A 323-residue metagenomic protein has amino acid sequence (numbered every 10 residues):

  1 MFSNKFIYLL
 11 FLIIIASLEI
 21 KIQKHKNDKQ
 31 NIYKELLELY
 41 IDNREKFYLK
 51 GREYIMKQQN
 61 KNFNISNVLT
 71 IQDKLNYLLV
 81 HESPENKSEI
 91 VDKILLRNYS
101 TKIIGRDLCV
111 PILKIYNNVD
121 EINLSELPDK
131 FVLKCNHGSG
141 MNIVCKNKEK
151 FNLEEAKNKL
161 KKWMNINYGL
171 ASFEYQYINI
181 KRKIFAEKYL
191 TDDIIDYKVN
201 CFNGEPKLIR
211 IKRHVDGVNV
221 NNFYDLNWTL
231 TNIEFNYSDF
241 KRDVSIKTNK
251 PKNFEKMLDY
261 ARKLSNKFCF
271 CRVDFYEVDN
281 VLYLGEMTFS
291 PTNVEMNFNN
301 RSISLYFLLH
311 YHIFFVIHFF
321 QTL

Functional and structural regions predicted by a protein language model:
F2-E82, H318-L323: Membrane-proximal basic amphipathic "stem/tether" segments
F47-Y48, D259, E277-L323: C-terminal active-site "lid" helix and adjoining low-complexity regulatory extension at the edge of ATP-using catalytic
N64-E149, L160-Y175: A conserved helix-loop-beta module that forms one wall/lid of the active-site cleft in ATP-utilizing catalytic domains
R97, D120-N123, S139-V144, N152-L153 (+5 more regions): Short catalytic/ligand-binding loop motif for oxyanion handling, primarily in non-cytosolic enzymes, centered on
Y116, H137, K188-L190, C201-N203 (+2 more regions): Short, flexible loop/turn elements at secondary-structure junctions
N136, N142-V144, N221-I246, A261 (+3 more regions): C-terminal and inter-domain tail/linker signature
F151-F240, L282: Phosphate-binding site of ATP-dependent enzymes
N179-K183, D225-L282: A long amphipathic alpha-helix within ATP-dependent nucleotide-binding catalytic cores
